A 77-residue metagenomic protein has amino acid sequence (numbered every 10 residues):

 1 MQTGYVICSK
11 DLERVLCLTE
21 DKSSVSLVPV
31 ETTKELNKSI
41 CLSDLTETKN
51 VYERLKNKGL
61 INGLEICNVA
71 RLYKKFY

Functional and structural regions predicted by a protein language model:
M1-L36: Short aromatic-glycine-(Arg/Gly/Cys) micro-motifs in beta-strand/loop hairpins
L36-Y77: Short, mixed-charge low-complexity intrinsically disordered segments
